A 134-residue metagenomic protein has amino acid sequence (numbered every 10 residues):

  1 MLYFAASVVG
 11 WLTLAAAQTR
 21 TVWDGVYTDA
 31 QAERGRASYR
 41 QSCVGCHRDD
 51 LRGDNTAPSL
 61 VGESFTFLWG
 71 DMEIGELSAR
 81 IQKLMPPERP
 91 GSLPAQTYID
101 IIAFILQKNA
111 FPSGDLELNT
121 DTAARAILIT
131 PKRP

Functional and structural regions predicted by a protein language model:
M1-T13: Bacterial N-terminal signal peptides
L14-S38: Electrostatic cytochrome c docking/interface patches
R20, E88-P134: Flexible coil segments in periplasmic/lumen-exposed cytochrome c-class electron-transfer proteins
V26-R34, R52-P86: Gly/Gly-Pro-rich "capping" loops immediately C-terminal to redox-active cysteine motifs in periplasmic/lumenal
G35, Y39-D50, I101, I105: The canonical Cys-X-X-Cys-His
H47, V61, M85, L106-N109: Protein kinase-like catalytic domain
D50-R52, S113-G114: Surface-exposed helix-capping loop/turn segments at secondary-structure junctions
